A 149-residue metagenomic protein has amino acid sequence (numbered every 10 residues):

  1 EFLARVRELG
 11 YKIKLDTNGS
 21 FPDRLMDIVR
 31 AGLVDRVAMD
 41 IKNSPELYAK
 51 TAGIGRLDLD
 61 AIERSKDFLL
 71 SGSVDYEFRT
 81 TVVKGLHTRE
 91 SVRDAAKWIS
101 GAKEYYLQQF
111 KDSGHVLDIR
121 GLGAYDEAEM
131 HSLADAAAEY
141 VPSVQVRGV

Functional and structural regions predicted by a protein language model:
E1-M130: Conserved AdoMet/S-adenosylmethionine-binding subsite of the radical SAM
E129-V149: Charged phosphate-binding loop/patch that engages nucleotide di/tri-phosphates or the phosphate backbone of nucleic
